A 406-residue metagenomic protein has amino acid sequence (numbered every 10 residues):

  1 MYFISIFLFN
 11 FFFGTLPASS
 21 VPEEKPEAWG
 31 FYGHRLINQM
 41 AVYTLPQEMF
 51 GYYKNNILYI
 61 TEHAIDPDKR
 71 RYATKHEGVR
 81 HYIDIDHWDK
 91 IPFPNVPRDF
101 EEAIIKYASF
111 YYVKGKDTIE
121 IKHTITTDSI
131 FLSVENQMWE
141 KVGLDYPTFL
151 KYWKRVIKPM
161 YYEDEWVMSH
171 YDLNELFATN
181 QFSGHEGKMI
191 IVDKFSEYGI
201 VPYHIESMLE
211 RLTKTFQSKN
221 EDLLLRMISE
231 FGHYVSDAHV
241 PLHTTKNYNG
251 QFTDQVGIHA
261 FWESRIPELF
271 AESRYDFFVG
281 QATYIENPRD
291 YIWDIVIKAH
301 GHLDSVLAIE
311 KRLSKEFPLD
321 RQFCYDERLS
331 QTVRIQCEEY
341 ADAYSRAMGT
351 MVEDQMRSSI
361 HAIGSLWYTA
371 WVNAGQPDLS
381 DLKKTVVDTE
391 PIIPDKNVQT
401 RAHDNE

Functional and structural regions predicted by a protein language model:
Y2-G14: Bacterial N-terminal signal peptides
L16-R226, E230, K246-E327, Q336-E339 (+4 more regions): N-terminal, motif-rich segments that launch catalysis or mediate targeting to/interaction with membranes, typified by
S236-G250: Catalytic Zn2+-binding segment of zinc metalloproteases
T332-R334: C-terminal accessory/tail domains of diverse enzymes
I360: C-terminal substrate/ligand-recognition segments
